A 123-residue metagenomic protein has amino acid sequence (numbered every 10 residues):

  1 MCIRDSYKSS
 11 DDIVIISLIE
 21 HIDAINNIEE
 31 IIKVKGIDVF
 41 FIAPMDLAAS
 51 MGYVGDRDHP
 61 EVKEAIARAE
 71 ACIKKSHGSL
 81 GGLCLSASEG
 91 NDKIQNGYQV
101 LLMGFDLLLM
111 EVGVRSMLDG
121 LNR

Functional and structural regions predicted by a protein language model:
M1-I3: Short, small-residue-biased leader/transition segments that mark boundaries at the very start of proteins
S10, D58-G81: Alpha-helix-loop-beta-strand connector modules within alpha/beta enzyme cores
S10-I15, G36-D38, S76-S79, Y98-Q99: Short, well-ordered coil/turn segments that N-cap beta-strands
I15-E30: Active-site glycine- and acidic-residue-rich loops that bind and position anionic ligands or nucleotide-like cofactors
I31, A43, K93: Conserved, mostly hydrophobic/aromatic
D38-M45: Non-cysteine beta-strand/loop elements that form the S-adenosyl-L-methionine
S50-E64, G104-D106: Glycine-rich tight-turn/loop motif centered on a GG-T
L107-R123: C-terminal helical cap(s) of enzyme catalytic domains, especially alpha/beta-barrels
